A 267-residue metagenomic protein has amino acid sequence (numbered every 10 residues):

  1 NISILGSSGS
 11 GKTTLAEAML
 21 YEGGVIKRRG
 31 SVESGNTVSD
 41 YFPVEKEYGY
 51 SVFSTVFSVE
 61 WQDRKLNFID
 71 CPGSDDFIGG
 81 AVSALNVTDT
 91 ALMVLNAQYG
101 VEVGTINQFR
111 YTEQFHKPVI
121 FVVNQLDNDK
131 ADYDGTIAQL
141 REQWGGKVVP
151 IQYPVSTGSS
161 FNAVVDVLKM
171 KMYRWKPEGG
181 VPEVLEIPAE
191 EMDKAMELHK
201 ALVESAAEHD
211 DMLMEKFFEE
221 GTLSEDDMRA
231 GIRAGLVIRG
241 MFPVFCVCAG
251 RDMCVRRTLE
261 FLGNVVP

Functional and structural regions predicted by a protein language model:
N1-L95, Y99-V101, P150, E191-K194 (+1 more regions): P-loop NTPase switch module centered on the Walker A-proximal segment
N1-S10, R28-R29, N96-P267: P-loop NTPase catalytic nucleotide-binding module
